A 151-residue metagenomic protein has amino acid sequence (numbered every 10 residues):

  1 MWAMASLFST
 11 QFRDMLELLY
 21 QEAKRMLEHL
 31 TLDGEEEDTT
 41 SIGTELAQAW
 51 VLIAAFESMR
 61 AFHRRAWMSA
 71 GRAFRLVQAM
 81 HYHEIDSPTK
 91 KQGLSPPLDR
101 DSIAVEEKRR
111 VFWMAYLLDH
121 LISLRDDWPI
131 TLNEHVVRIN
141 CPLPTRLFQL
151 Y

Functional and structural regions predicted by a protein language model:
M1-Y151: Acidic, Ser/Thr-rich, low-complexity intrinsically disordered regions in fungal proteins
